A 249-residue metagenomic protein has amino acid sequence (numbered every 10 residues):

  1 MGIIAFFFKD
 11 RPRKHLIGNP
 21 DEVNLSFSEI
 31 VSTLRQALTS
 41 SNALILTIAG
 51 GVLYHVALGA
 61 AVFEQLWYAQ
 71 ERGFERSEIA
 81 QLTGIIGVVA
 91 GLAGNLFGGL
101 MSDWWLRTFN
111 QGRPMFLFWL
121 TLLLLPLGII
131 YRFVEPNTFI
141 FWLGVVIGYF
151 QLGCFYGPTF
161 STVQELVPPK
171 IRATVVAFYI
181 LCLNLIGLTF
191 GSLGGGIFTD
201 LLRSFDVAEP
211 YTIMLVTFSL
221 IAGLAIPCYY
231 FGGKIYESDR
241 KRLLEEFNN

Functional and structural regions predicted by a protein language model:
I3-F7, L125-E135, V216-N249: Multi-pass alpha-helical transporter architecture, strongest for 12-TM Major Facilitator/SLC carriers used
P12-T47, E71: Juxtamembrane intracellular "pre-TM" segments in multi-pass secondary transporters
A37-G99, L152-F160, G187-G195: Extracytoplasmic gate region of multi-pass secondary transporters
I48, A80-Q81, F118, A173 (+1 more regions): Conserved glycine-rich helix-kink/hinge and helix-boundary motifs of the Major Facilitator Superfamily
Y68-A69, M101-S102, L106, G194-S204: Interfacial helix-cap and linker-helix signal at transmembrane-aqueous boundaries of multi-pass secondary transporters
E75, G112-M115, T199-A222: A membrane-interface helix-boundary motif in multi-pass transporters
G91-N95, L166-R203: A late C-terminal transmembrane helix in Major Facilitator Superfamily
D103-L120: Cytoplasmic membrane-interface "Motif A"-like loop-to-helix N-cap segments of 12-TM Major Facilitator Superfamily
